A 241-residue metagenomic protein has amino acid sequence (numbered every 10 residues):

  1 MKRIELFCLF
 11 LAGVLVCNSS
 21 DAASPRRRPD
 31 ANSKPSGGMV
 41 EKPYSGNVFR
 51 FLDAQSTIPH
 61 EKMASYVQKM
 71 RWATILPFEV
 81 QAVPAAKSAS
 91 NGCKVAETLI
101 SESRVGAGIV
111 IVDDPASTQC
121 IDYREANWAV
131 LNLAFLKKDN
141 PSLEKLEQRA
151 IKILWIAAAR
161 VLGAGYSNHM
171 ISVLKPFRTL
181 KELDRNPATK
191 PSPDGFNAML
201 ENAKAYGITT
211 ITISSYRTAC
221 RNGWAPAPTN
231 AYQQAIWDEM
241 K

Functional and structural regions predicted by a protein language model:
M1-F7: Bacterial N-terminal signal peptides that target proteins for export
I4, F49, W128-A129, S172: A broad, low-specificity signal marking well-ordered, structured residues that form hydrophobic/aromatic
C8-V14: Bacterial N-terminal signal peptides
N18-L76: Disordered inhibitory propeptide/activation segment of secreted metzincin zinc metalloprotease zymogens, centered on
S36-G38, K94-E97, F177: Short secondary-structure capping/turn segments at boundaries of alpha-helices and beta-strands
K42, Q55-M170: Metzincin-family zinc-dependent endopeptidase catalytic domain
R50-F51, D139-S142, N197: A short, structure-level motif marking secondary-structure boundaries and short turns
L136-K138, G165-K241: Metalloprotease/metallohydrolase-associated module, dominated by Zn2+-dependent proteases
